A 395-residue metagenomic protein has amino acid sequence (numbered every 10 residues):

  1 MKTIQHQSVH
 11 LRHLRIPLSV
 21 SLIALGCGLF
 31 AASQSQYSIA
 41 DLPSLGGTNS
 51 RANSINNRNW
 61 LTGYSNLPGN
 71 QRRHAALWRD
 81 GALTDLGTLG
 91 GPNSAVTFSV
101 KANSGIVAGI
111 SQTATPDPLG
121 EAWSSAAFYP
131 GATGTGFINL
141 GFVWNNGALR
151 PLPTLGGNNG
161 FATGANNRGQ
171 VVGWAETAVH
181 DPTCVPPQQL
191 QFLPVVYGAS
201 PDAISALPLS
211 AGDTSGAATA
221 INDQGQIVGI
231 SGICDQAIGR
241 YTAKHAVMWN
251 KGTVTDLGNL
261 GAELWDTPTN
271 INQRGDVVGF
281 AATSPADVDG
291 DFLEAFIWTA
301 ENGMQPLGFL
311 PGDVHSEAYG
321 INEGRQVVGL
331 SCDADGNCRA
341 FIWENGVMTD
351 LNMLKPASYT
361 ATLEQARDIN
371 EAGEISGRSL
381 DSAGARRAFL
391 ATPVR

Functional and structural regions predicted by a protein language model:
M1-H13: N-terminal secretory signal peptides that target proteins for export/translocation
Q5-H6, L18, E301: Serine/threonine-rich, low-complexity intrinsically disordered segments
S8, S19-S21, S33: Serine residues within intrinsically disordered or low-complexity segments
H13-L14, A282: Intrinsically disordered, low-complexity polar segments enriched in Ser/Thr/Pro and acidic
R15-L18, G141: Alpha-helical context
P17-G28: Bacterial N-terminal signal peptides
C27-R395: Residue-level hotspots at or immediately adjacent to binding/recognition sites across diverse folds
